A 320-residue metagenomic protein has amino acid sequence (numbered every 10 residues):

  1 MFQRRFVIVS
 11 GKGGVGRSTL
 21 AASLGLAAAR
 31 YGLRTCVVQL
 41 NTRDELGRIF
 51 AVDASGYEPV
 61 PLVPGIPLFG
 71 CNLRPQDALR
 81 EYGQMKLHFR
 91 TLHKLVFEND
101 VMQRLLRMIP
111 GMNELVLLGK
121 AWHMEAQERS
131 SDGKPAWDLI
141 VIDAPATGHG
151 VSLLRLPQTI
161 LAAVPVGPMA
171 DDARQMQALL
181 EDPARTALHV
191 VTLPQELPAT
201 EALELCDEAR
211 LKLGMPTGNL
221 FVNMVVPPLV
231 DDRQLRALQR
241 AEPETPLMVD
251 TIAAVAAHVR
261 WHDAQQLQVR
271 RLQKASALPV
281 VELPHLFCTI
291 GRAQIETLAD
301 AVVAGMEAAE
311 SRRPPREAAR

Functional and structural regions predicted by a protein language model:
M1, D53, E181, R185 (+1 more regions): C-terminal lobe/tail of nucleotide-utilizing enzymes
M1-V7, L20, L26-T35, L40-V141 (+1 more regions): Nucleotide-state-sensitive switch-loop elements of NTP-binding domains
V7, C36-V38, F69-C71, A187-V191 (+2 more regions): Hydrophobic/aromatic beta-strand patches that form the interior of the parallel beta-sheet core in alpha/beta enzyme
K12: P-loop (Walker A) phosphate-binding loop of NTP-binding proteins
R17: Conserved lysine of the Walker
A29-R34, A184-H189, T251-A253: Short, surface-exposed connector motifs at secondary-structure boundaries
T42-E45, P75-L79, A146-G148, P194-P198 (+2 more regions): Conserved nucleotide-binding/hydrolysis micro-motifs of P-loop NTPases
A144-P145, A202: Short, well-ordered beta-to-alpha junction loops that form the rim of enzyme active sites and present histidine/acidic
